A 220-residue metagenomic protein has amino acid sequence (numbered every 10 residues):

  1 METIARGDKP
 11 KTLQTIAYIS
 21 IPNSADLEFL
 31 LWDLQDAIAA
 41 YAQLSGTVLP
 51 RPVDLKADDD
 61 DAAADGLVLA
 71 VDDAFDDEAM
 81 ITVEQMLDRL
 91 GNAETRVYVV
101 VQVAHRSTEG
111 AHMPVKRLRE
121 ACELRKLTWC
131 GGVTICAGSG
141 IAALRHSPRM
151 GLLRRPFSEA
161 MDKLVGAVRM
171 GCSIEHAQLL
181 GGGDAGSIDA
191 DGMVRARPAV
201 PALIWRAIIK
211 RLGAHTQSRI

Functional and structural regions predicted by a protein language model:
E2-A40: N-terminal beta1-alpha1 ligand-phosphate binding loop
Q14, A25, K56-R125: Helix-loop-strand module that forms the ligand-binding subsite of alpha/beta enzymes
Y18, P50-P52, W129-G132: Conserved beta-strand scaffold positions in the cores of enzyme catalytic domains, especially in NTP/NDP-utilizing
I19-P22, A70-D72, Q102, V133-G138: Short loop/turn segments at strand-loop or loop-helix junctions that form parts of catalytic or ligand-binding pockets
Q35-A42, R119, E123: Class I S-adenosyl-L-methionine
A37-A62: A short, well-structured beta->alpha microelement
G110-A177: Active-site/pore-lining binding-face segments in mid-to-C-terminal subdomains
P156-I220: C-terminal and late-domain segments of enzyme folds
